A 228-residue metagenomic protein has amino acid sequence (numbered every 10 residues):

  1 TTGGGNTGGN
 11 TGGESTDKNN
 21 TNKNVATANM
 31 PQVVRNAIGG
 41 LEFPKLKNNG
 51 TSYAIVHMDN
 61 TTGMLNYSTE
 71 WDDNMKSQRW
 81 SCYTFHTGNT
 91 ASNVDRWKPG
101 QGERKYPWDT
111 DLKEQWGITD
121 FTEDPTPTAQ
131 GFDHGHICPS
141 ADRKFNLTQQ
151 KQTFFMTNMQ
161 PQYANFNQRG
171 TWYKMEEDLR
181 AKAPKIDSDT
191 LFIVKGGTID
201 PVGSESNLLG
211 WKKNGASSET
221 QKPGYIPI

Functional and structural regions predicted by a protein language model:
T1-I228: Domain-level detector for secreted/extracellular nuclease and nuclease-toxin modules, and for the ENPP-like C-terminal
